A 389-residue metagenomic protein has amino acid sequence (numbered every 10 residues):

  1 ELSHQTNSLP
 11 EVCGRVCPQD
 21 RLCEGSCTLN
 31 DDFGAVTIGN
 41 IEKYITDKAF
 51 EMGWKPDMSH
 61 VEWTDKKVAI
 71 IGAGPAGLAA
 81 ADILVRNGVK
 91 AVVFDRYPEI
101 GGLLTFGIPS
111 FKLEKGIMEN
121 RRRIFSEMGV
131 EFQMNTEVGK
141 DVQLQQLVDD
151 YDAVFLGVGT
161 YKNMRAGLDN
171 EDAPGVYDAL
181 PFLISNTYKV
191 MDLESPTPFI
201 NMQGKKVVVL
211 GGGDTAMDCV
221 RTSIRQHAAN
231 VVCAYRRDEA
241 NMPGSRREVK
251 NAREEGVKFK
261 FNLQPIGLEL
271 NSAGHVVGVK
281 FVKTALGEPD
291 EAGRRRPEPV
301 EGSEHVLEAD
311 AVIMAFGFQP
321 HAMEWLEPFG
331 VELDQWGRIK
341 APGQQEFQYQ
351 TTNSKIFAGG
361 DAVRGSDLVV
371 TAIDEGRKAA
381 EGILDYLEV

Functional and structural regions predicted by a protein language model:
E1-S3, D31-G39, I70-V138, M164-E171 (+6 more regions): Beta1-alpha1 glycine-rich phosphate/pyrophosphate-binding loop at the start of Rossmann-like nucleotide-binding domains
E1-V16, F33-E62, T187: Ferredoxin-type iron-sulfur electron-transfer modules in oxidoreductases and energy-metabolism complexes
I45-E62, R123-K140, N163-Q226, Q335-F347 (+1 more regions): Glycine-rich dinucleotide-binding loop and its adjacent helix/turn
E62-I71, E119-L168, G267-K280, A285-E288 (+3 more regions): Feature captures the FAD/FMN-dependent oxidoreductase FAD-binding
I71-P75, G211-G213, D361: Glycine-rich Rossmann-fold phosphate-binding loop(s) that bind the pyrophosphate of adenine dinucleotide cofactors
D172-G204, P289-S366: FAD-site-proximal beta/loop scaffold in flavoenzymes
I200-R237, P299-V300, H305-A311, G317-F318 (+4 more regions): Long hydrophobic segments that form regular secondary structure
C219, A362-E388: A conserved FAD-binding loop/helix module that cradles the flavin
